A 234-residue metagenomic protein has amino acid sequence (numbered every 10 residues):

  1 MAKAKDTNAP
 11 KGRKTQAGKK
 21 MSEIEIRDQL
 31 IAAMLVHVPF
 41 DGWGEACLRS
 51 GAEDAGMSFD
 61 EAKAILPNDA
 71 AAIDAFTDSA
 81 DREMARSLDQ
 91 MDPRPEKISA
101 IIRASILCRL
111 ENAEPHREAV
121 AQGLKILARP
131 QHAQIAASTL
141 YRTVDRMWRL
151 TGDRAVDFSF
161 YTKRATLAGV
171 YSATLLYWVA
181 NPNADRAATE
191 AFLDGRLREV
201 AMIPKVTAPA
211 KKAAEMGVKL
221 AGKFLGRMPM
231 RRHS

Functional and structural regions predicted by a protein language model:
M1-E23: N-terminal intrinsically disordered/low-complexity leader segments
Q16-D60, A64-D78: Short, amphipathic alpha-helix enriched in basic
I24, D28, D89-Q122: Hydrophobic alpha-helical connector segments
T77-A85: Short, basic, alpha-helical segments at the C-terminal edge of helix-turn-helix-like DNA-binding modules
N112-Q134, S138: Amphipathic alpha-helical segments used for helix-helix packing
Q131-D153, Y161-A168, S172: Amphipathic alpha-helical packing segments from all-alpha helical-bundle domains
D153-E215: Hydrophobic/aromatic-rich alpha-helical bundle segments in the mid-to-C-terminal region
V206-S234: Long, charge-rich low-complexity segments
